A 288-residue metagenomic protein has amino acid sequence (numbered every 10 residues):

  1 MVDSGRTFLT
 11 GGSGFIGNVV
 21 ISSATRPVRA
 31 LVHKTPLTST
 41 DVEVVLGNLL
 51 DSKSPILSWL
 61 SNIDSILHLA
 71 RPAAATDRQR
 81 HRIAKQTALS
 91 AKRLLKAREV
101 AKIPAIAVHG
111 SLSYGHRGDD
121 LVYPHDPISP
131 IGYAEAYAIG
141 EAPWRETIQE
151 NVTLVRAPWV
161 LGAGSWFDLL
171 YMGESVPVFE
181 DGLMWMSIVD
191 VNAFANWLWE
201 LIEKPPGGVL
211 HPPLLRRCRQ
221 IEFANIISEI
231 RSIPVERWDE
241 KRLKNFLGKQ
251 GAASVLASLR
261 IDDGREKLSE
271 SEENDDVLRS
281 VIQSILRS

Functional and structural regions predicted by a protein language model:
V2-T25: N-terminal Rossmann NAD(P)H-binding glycine-rich loop of SDR-like oxidoreductase domains
P36-R93, A97: NAD(P)H-binding glycine-rich loop region in Rossmannoid oxidoreductase-like domains and their noncatalytic homologs
L89-G132: Conserved Rossmann-fold NAD(P)-dependent oxidoreductase catalytic core, especially the SDR/UDP-sugar
H116-R156: Catalytic helix-loop patch of NAD(P)-dependent Rossmann-fold dehydrogenases
A138, E150, V160-Y171, E200-L210 (+1 more regions): Glycine/proline-rich active-site loop of Rossmann-fold NAD(P)-dependent oxidoreductases
R145-M186: NAD(P)-dependent short-chain dehydrogenase/reductase
M186-F194: A conserved structural motif in NAD(P)-dependent oxidoreductases
A195-G251, V281-S288: Mid/C-terminal beta-alpha module of Rossmann-like enzyme folds, strongest in SDR-family dehydrogenases/epimerases
